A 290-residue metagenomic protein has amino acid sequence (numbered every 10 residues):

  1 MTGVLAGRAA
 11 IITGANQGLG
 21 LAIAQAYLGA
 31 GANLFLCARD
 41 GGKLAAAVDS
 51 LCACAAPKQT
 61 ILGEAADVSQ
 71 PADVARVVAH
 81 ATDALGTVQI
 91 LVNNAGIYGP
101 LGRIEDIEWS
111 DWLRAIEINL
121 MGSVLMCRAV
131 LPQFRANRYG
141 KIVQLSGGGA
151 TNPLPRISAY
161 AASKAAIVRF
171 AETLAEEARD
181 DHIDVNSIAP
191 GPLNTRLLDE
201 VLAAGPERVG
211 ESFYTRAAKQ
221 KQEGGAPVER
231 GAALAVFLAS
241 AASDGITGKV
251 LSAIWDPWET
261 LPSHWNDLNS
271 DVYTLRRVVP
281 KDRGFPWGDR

Functional and structural regions predicted by a protein language model:
A9, N16-Q17: Conserved glycine-rich cofactor-binding loop
A30, N152, T173-I183, A242-D244: Active-site-adjacent segment of SDR/Rossmann-fold oxidoreductases
A30-A47: Conserved glycine-rich Rossmann-like NAD(P)H-binding loop of the short-chain dehydrogenase/reductase
G41-G42, A65-V77, W109: The beta1-alpha1 cofactor-binding region of Rossmann-like NAD(H)/NADP(H)-dependent oxidoreductases
A75, Y98-L113, A136, R156-A159: Conserved mid-core segment of classical short-chain dehydrogenase/reductases
E105-V124, Y139, V143, I167: Catalytic Tyr-X3-Lys loop
C127, S163: Active-site helix of classical SDR
S187, E207-R290: C-terminal helical subdomain
